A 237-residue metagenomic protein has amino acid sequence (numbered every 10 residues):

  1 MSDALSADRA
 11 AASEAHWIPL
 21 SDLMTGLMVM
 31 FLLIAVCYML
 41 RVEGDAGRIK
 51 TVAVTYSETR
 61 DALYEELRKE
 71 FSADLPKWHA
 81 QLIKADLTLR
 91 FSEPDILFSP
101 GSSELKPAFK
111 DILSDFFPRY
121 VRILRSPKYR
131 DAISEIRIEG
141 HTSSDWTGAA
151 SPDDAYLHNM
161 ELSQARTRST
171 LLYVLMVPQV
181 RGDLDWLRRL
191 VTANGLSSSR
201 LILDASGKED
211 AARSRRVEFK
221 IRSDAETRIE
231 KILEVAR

Functional and structural regions predicted by a protein language model:
M1-H79: Short terminal targeting/anchoring segments
Y56, R60, S102-K110, D131 (+2 more regions): Solvent-exposed, acidic/flexible segments
L67, F71, L75, F117-K128 (+2 more regions): Sec/Tat-exported extracytoplasmic proteins
K77-R90, S134-I136, S143: Short edge beta-strands and adjacent turn/loop segments
L82, R130-D131, W186-L187: Short, glycine-/polar-rich solvent-exposed loops and beta-turns at beta-strand/coil boundaries
A85-S114, D145-N159: Short, solvent-exposed beta-strand/turn patches at coil↔beta or beta↔helix junctions that act as interaction loops
S102-R137, L171-M176, F219, E226-R237: Periplasmic peptidoglycan-binding/anchoring modules of Gram-negative envelope and division proteins
P107, H141-I229: Periplasmic OmpA-like peptidoglycan-binding domain that tethers envelope proteins to the cell wall
